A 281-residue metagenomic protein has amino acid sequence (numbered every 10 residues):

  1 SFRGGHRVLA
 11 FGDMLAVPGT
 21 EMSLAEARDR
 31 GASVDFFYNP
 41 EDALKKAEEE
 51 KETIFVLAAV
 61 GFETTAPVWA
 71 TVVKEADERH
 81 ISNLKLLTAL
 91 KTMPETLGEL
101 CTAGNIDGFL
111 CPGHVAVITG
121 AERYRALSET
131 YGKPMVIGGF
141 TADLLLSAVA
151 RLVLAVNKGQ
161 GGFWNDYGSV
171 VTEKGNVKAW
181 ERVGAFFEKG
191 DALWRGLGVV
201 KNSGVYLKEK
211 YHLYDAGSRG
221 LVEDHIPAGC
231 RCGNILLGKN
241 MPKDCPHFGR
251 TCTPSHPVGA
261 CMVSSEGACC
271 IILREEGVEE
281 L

Functional and structural regions predicted by a protein language model:
S1-E52, A66, A76-R79, L87 (+4 more regions): Metallocofactor- and cofactor-centric catalytic cores in central/energy metabolism, strongly enriched
L9-G12, V34-N39, V56-A59, K85-A89 (+2 more regions): General beta-strand structural signal in soluble alpha/beta enzymes
S23-E26, V68-V72, A126, A148-L152: Alpha-helical scaffold elements adjacent to nucleotide-binding pockets in ATP/GTP-utilizing enzyme cores
V34-P40, L90-P94, C111-P112, F140 (+5 more regions): Conserved mixed alpha/beta catalytic, RNA-binding, or beta-rich assembly cores of soluble enzyme, regulatory
A58, F62-R123: Phosphate/pyrophosphate-binding betaalpha-module
G104-V171: A conserved active-site cap/scaffold subdomain adjacent to cofactor or substrate pockets
L146-N234: Internal helical hairpin/lid segments
